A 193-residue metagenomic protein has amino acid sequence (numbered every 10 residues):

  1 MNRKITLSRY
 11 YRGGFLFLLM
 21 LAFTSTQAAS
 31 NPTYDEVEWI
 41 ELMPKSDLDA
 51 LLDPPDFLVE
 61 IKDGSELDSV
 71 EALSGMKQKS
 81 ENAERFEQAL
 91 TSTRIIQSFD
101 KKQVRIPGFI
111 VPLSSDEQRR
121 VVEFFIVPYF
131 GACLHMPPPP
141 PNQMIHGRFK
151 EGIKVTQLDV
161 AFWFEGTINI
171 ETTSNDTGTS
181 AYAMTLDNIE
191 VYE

Functional and structural regions predicted by a protein language model:
N2-F15: Bacterial N-terminal signal peptides that target proteins for export
L16-L21: Gram-negative bacterial Sec-dependent N-terminal signal peptides
F23-S25: N-terminal signal peptide c-region/cleavage motif recognized by signal peptidases
A28-E193: OB-fold and OB-like single-stranded nucleic-acid-recognition modules and their adjacent interaction interfaces
